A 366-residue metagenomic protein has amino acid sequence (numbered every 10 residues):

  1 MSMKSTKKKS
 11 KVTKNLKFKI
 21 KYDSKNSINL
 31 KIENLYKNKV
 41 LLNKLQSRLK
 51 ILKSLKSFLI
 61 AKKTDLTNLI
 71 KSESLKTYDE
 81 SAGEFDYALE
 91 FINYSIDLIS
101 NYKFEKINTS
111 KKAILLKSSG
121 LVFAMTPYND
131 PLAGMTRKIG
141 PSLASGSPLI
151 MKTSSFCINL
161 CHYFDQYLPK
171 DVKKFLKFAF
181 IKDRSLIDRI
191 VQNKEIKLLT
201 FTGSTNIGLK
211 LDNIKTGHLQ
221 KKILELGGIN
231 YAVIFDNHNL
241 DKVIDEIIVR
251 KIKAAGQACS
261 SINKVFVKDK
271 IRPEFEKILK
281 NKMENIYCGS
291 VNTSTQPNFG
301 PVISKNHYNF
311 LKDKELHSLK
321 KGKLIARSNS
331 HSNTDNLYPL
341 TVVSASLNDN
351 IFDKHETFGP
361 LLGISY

Functional and structural regions predicted by a protein language model:
M1-K111, N285: N-terminal Rossmann-like NAD(P)+-binding subdomain of aldehyde/semialdehyde dehydrogenases
K11-K21, L30, E195-I196, S330-H331 (+1 more regions): Conserved C-terminal structural/oligomerization subdomain of aldehyde/semialdehyde dehydrogenase
N15-K17, S119-L121, I229, S260-I262 (+2 more regions): Short, solvent-exposed beta-strand edge segments and adjacent coil->beta transition regions
N29-E33, K37, Q46, K50-K53 (+13 more regions): Replace "anionic and nucleotidyl ligands
L35, R48, I70, I92 (+8 more regions): Residue-level signal for inorganic ion chemistry
L49-K53, D79-E90, H162, I181-R184 (+4 more regions): An alpha-helix initiation/capping motif
K103-K242, Q296: Rossmann-like NAD(P) dinucleotide-binding subdomain of oxidoreductase/dehydrogenase enzymes
K170-D171, N206-N348, Y366: ALDH superfamily catalytic-core signature
